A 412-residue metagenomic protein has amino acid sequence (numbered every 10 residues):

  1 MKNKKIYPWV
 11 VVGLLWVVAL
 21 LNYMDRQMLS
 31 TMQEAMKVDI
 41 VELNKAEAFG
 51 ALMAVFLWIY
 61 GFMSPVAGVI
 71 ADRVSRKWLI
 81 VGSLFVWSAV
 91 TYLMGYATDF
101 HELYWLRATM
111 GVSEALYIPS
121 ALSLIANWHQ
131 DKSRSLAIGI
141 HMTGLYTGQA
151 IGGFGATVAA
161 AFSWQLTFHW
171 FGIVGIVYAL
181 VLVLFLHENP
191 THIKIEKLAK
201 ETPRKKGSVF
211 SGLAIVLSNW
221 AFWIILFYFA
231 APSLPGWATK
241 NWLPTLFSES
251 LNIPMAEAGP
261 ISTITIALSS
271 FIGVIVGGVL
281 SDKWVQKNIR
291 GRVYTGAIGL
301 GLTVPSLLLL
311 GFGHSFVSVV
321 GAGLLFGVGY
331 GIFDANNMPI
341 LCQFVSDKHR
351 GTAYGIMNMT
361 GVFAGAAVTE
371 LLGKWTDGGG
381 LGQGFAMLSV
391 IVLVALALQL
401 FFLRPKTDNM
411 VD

Functional and structural regions predicted by a protein language model:
K2-K4, H192-I224, S250: Juxtamembrane intracellular "pre-TM" segments in multi-pass secondary transporters
L29-S30, N219-I275, D334, M338: Extracytoplasmic gate region of multi-pass secondary transporters
M32-F62: Extracellular/periplasmic helix-loop-helix junction of adjacent transmembrane segments in MFS-like secondary
F62-T98: Conserved MFS/SLC helix-loop-helix module at the cytosolic interface between two early adjacent transmembrane helices
S75, Y96-E102, Q130, G313-H314: Helix-breaking motifs and short loop linkers at transmembrane-helix boundaries and internal kinks in secondary membrane
W78-Y92, G291-L307: Structural signature of the two symmetry-related core transmembrane helices
L106-G144: Cytoplasmic helix-loop-helix junction between adjacent transmembrane helices in 12-TM secondary transporters
H141, L145-P190: Helix-loop-helix hairpin linking two adjacent transmembrane segments in secondary transporters
